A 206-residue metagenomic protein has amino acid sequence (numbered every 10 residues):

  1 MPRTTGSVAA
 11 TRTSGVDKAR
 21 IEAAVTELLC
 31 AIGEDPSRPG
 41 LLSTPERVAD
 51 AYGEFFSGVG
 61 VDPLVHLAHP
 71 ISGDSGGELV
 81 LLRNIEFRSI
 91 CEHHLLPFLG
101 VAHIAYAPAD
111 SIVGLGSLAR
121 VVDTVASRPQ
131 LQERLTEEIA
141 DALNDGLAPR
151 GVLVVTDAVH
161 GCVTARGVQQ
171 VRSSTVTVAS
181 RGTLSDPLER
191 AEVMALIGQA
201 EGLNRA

Functional and structural regions predicted by a protein language model:
M1-A206: A domain-level signal for the structural core that forms small-molecule/cofactor-binding pockets and catalytic centers
